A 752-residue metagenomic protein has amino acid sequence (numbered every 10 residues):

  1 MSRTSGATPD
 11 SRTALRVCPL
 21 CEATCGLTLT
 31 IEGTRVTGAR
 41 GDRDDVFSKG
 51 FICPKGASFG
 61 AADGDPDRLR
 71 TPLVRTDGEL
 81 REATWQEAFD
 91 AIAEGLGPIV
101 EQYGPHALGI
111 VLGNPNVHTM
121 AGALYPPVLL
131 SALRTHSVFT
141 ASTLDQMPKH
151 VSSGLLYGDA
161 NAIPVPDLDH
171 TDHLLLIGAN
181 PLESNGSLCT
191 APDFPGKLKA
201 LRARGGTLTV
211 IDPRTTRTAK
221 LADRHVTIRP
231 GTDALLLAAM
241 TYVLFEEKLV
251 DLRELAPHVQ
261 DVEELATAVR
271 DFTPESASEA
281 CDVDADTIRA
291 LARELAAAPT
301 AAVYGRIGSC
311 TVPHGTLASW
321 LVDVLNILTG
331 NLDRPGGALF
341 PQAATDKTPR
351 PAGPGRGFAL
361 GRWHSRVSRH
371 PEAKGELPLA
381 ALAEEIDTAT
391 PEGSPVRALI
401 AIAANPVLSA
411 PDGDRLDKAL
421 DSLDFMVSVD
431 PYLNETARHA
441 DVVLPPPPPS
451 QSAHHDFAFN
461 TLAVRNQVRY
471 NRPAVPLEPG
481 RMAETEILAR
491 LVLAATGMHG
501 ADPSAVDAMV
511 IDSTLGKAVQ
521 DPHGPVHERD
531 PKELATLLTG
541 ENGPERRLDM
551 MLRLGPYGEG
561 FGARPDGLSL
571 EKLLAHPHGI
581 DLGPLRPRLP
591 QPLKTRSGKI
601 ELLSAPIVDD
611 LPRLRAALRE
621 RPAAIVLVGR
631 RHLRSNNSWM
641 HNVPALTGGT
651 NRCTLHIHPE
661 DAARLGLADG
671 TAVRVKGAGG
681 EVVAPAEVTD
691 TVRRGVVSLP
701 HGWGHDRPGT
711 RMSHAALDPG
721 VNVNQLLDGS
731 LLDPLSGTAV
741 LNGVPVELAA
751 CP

Functional and structural regions predicted by a protein language model:
M1-E247, S276, D284, I402 (+4 more regions): N-terminal export/assembly segments and adjacent metallocofactor-ligating motifs of anaerobic energy-metabolism
T37, V138, D251-L252, I288 (+9 more regions): Acidic/polar loop patches that form or flank catalytic/metal-binding clefts of enzymes that bind anionic ligands
F59, G78-W85, P115-T119, G158-P164 (+15 more regions): Hydrophobic alpha-helical scaffolding
A123-K199, G206-I211, L235-A238, V324-R438 (+3 more regions): Extended redox/cofactor-interaction regions of prokaryotic respiratory oxidoreductases
K220-T227, Q451-F457, N466-L477: Short beta-alpha connecting loops at secondary-structure transitions that line or flank enzyme active sites
M240, H258-L382: Active-site phosphate/pyrophosphate-binding segments
D441: Catalytic, metal-anchored helix/loop core of enzyme active sites in primary metabolism
R472-L554, G560, S638-H656, E660-P752: Long, contiguous, secondary-structure-rich segments that constitute the structural scaffold of globular domains
